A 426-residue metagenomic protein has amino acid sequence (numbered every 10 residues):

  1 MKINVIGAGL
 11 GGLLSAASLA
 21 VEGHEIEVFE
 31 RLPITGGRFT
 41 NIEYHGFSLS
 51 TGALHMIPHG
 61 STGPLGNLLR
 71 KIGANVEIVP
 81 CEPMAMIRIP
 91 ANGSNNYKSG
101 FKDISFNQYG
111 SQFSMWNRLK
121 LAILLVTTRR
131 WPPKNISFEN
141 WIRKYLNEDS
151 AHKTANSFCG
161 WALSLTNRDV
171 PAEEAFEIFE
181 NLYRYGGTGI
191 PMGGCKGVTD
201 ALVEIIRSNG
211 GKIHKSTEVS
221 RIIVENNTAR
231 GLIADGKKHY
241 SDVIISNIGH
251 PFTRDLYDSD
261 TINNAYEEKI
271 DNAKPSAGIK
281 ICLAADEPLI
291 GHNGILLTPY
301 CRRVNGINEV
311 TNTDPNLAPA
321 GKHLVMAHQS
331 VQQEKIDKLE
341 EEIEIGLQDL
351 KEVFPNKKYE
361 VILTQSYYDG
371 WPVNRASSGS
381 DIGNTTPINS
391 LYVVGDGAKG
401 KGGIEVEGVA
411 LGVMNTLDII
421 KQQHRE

Functional and structural regions predicted by a protein language model:
K2-V28: N-terminal Rossmann-like FAD-binding beta1-loop-alpha1 element of flavoenzymes
V21-H45: Glycine-rich FAD pyrophosphate-binding loop
I42, L49, A53-M86: N-terminal FAD cofactor-binding segment of flavoenzymes
M56-S61, W131-K134, F138, L182-I205 (+1 more regions): Short beta-strand to alpha-helix junction loop
A85-F176: Rossmann-like flavin
I178-D235: Helical element adjacent to the flavin cofactor pocket in flavoenzyme catalytic cores
R221-H323, E334, G383: Mid-domain catalytic core of redox enzymes that form a hydrophobic substrate pocket/lid adjacent to a catalytic redox
V310, N316-E426: Conserved flavin/dinucleotide-binding core of flavoenzymes
